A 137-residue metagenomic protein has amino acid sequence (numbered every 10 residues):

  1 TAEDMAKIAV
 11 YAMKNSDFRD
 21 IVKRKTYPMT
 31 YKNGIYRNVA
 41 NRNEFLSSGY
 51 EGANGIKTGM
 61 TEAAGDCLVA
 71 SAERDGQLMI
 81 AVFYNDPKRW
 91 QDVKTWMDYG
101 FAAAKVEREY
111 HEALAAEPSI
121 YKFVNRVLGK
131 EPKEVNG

Functional and structural regions predicted by a protein language model:
T1-G137: Domain-terminus/edge residues, biased toward the C-terminal soluble/receptor-binding domains of extracytoplasmic
